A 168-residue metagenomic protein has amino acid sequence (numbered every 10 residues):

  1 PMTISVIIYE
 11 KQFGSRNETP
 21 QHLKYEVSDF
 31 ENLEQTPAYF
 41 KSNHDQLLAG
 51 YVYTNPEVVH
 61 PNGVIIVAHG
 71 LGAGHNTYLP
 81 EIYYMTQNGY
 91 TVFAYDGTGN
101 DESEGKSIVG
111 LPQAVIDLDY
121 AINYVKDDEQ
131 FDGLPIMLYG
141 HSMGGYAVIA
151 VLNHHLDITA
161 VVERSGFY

Functional and structural regions predicted by a protein language model:
P1-K41, Y51: An N-terminal hydrophobic leader/cap segment in hydrolases
G50-H60: Short beta-strand-to-loop junctions in surface cap/lid or active-site-entrance loops
P61-G70: Short beta-strand element of the alpha/beta-hydrolase
A68, Y95-G97, R164: Alpha/beta-hydrolase
L71-Y84: The serine-hydrolase catalytic nucleophile loop
I82-E104: Conserved alpha/beta-hydrolase
I108-E129: Alpha/beta-hydrolase active-site loop
Y124-D128, L134-Y168: Primarily recognizes the serine-hydrolase "nucleophile elbow" in alpha/beta-hydrolase and SGNH/GDSL folds
